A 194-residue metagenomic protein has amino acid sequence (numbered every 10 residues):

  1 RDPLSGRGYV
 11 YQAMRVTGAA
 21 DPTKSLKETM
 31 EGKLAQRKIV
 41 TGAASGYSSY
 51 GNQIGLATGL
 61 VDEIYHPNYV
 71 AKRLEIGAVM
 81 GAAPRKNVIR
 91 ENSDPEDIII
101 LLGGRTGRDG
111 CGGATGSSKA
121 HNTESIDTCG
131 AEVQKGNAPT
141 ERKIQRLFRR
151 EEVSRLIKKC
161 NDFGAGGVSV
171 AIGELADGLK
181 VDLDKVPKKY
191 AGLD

Functional and structural regions predicted by a protein language model:
R1-D194: Glycine/proline-enriched, intrinsically flexible loops and inter-domain linkers
